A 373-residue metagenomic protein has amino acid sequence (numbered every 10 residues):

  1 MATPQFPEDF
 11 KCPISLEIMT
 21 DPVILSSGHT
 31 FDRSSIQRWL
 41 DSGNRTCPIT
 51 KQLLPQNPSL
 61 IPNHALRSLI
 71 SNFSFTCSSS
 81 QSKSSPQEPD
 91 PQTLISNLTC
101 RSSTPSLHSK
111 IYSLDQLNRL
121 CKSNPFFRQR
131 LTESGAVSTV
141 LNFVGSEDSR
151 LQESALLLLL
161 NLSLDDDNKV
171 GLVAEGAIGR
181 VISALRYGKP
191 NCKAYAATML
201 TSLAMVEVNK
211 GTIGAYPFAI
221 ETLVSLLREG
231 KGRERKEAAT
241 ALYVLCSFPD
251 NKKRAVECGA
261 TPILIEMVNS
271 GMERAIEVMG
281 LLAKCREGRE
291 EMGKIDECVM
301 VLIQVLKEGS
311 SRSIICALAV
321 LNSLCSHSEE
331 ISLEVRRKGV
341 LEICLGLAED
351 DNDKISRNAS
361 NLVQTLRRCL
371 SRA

Functional and structural regions predicted by a protein language model:
M1-L164, S183-L185: Replace "small metal-dependent catalytic modules" with "small catalytic or cofactor-binding modules
I14, I18, S35, I49 (+17 more regions): Acidic, Ser/Thr-rich intrinsically disordered and amphipathic helical segments
C77, N124, D166, E207 (+4 more regions): Long alpha-helical scaffolds in large eukaryotic adaptor/regulatory proteins, encompassing alpha-solenoid repeat systems
D90, G135-T139, N168, G176-R180 (+8 more regions): Structural recognition of alpha-solenoid helical scaffolds
L94-T99, T139-L141, R180-I182, T222-V224 (+5 more regions): Buried hydrophobic core positions in alpha-solenoid tandem helical repeats
P105-N118, D148-N161, A174, K189-S202 (+8 more regions): Alpha-helical solenoid repeats of the armadillo/HEAT superfamily in eukaryotic scaffolding/adaptor proteins
S138, S146-E147, V170, G179 (+7 more regions): Tandem repeat domain/solenoid detector
